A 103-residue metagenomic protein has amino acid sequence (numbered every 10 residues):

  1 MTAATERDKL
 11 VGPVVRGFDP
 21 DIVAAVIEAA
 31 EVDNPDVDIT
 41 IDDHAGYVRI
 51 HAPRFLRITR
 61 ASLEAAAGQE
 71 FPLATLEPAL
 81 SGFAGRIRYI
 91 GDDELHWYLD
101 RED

Functional and structural regions predicted by a protein language model:
M1, V48-R49: Short hydrophobic/aromatic-rich motifs at helix boundaries and adjacent loops
A3-G12: A short, surface-exposed helix-loop junction/capping segment
V14-I22: Short, surface-exposed ligand-recognition loops at beta-strand->loop->(often short) alpha-helix junctions that present
D36-T40: A short linear hydrophobic-aromatic micro-motif
H44-Y47, P53-D103: Helix-rich interaction surfaces within compact, conserved domain-sized segments that mediate assembly or partner
